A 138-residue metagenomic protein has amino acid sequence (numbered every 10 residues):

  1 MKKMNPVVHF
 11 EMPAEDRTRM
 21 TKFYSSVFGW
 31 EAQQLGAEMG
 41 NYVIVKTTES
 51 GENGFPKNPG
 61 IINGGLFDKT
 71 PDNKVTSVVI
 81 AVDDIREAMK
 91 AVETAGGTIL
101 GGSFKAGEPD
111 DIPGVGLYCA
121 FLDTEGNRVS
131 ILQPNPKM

Functional and structural regions predicted by a protein language model:
K2-K3, M12, Q33-L35, M89-M138: Vicinal oxygen chelate
K2-M4, E11-G60, T94: Core segments of cupin and vicinal oxygen chelate
V7-E15, G65-E93, L117-L122: Vicinal oxygen chelate
R17-R19, S50-E52, P71, I85-E87 (+2 more regions): Generic "edge-of-domain/loop-turn" microfeature
M20-K22, G54-F55, T76, A88-K90 (+2 more regions): Short acidic, gly/pro-rich beta-turn/loop elements at beta-sheet edges and active-site/ligand-binding grooves
E38-Y42, D72-K74, D111-V115: Short acidic/glycine-enriched loop/turn segments that link adjacent beta-strands
I44-T47, P56-F67, F104, I112-F121: Glycine-rich, flexible loop segments associated with nucleotide phosphate handling
